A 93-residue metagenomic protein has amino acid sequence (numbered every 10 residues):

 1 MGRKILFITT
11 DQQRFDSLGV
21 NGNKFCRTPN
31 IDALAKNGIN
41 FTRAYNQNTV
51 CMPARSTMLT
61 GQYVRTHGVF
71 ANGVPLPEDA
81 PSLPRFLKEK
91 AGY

Functional and structural regions predicted by a protein language model:
M1-Y93: Formylglycine-dependent sulfatase
